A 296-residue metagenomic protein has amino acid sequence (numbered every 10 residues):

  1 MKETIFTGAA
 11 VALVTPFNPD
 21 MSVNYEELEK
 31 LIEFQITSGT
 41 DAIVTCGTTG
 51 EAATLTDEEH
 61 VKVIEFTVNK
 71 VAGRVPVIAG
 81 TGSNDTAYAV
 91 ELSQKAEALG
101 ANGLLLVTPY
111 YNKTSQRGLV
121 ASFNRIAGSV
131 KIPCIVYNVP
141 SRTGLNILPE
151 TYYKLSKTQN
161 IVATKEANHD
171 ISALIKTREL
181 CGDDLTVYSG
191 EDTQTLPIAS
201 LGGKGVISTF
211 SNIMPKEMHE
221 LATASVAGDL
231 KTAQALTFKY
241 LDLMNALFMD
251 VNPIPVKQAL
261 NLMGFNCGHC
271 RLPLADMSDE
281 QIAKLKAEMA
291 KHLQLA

Functional and structural regions predicted by a protein language model:
K2-V11, T15-G144: Active-site beta->alpha loop and helix N-cap motifs at the rims of alpha/beta catalytic domains
I5-P16, S38-T40, S200-G203, I207-A296: C-terminal alpha-helical cap/extension of soluble enzyme domains
A10, T49-A52, G82-N84, N146 (+4 more regions): Gly/Ser/Thr-rich beta-alpha loop segments that engage phosphate groups in nucleotides
P19, Y25, D57, P149 (+2 more regions): Alpha-helix N-capping/helix-start residues
L28, H60, I64, A89 (+7 more regions): A general structural signal for well-ordered alpha-helical segments in protein cores
K62, F66-V71, K95, L99 (+8 more regions): Alpha-helical structural signal in soluble globular domains
G128, R142-F248: Catalytic alpha/beta core domains of metabolic enzymes, predominantly
N138, N160-I161, R271-L272: Glycine-rich phosphate-binding "P-loop"
